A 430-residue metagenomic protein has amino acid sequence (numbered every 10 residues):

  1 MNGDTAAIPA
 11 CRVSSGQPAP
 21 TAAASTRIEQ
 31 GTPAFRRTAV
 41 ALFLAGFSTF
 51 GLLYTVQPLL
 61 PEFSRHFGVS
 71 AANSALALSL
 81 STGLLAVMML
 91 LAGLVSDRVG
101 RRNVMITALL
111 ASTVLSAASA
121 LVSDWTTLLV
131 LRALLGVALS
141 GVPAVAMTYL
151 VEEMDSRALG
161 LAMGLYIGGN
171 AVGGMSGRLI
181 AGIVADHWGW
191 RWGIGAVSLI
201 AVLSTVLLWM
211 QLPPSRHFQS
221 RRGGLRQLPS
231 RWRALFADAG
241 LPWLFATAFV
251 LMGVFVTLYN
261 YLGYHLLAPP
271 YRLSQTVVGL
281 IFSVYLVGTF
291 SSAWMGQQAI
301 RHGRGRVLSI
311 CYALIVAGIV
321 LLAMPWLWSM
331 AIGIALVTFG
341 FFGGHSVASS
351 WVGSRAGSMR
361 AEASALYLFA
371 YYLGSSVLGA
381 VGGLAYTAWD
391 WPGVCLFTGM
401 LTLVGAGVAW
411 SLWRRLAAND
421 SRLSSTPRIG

Functional and structural regions predicted by a protein language model:
A23-T32, P213-F245: Juxtamembrane intracellular "pre-TM" segments in multi-pass secondary transporters
V87-T126: Conserved MFS/SLC helix-loop-helix module at the cytosolic interface between two early adjacent transmembrane helices
M89-G100, F290-G303, Y386: Helix-to-loop junctions at the C-terminal end of transmembrane segments in multipass secondary transporters
N103-A117, R306-V320, G399: Structural signature of the two symmetry-related core transmembrane helices
A111, L115-A118, T126-L134, W328-L336: Paired small-residue
T127, S156-R157, G164-P213: Helix-loop-helix hairpin linking two adjacent transmembrane segments in secondary transporters
L131-N170: Cytoplasmic helix-loop-helix junction between adjacent transmembrane helices in 12-TM secondary transporters
G305-A348: C-terminal transmembrane helical hairpin of 12-TM major facilitator-type secondary transporters
